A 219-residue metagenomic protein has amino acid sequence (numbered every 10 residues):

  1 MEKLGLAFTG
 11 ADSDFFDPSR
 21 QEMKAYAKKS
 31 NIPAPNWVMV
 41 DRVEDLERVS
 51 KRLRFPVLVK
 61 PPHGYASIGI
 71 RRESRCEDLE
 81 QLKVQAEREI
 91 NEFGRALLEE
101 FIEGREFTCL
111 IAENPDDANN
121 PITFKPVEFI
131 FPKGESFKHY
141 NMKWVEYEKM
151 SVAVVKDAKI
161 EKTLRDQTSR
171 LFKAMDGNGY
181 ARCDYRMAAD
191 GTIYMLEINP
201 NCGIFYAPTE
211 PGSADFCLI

Functional and structural regions predicted by a protein language model:
A11-D12: Short beta->alpha connector loops at strand-helix junctions that form conserved, small/polar/Pro-enriched
F15-E99, E103-R105, R165: Active-site nucleotide/adenylate-binding loops and adjacent lid/helix of ATP-dependent enzymes
N31, A118, D157-I219: ATP-dependent carboxylate activation and anion-phosphoryl transfer catalytic cores that bind Mg-ATP to form
P35, L53-V57, R105-F107, K138 (+2 more regions): Change "...and in nucleic-acid phosphodiester-cleaving endonucleases..." to "...and in nucleic-acid processing enzymes
P62-G64, V145, N201-G203: Short connector loops/turns at beta-strand edges and beta->alpha or beta->beta junctions
E77-D166, M187-Y194: Phosphate-binding site of ATP-dependent enzymes
